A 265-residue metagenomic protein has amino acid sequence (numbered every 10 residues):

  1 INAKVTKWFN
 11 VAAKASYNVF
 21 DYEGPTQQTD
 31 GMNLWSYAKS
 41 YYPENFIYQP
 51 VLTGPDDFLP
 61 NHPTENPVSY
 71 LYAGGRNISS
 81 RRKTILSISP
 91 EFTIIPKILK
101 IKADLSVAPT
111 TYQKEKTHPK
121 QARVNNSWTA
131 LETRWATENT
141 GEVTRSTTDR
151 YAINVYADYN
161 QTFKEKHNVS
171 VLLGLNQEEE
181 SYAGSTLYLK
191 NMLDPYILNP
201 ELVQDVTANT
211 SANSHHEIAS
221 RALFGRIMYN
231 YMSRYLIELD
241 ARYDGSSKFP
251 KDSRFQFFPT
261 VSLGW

Functional and structural regions predicted by a protein language model:
I1-A3, L86-F92, V155-Y159, G225-Y231 (+1 more regions): Residues on the lipid-exposed face of transmembrane beta-strands in outer-membrane beta-barrel proteins
N2-I85, K102-R221, K248: Surface-exposed loop/interface segments of Gram-negative outer-membrane beta-barrel transport/assembly proteins
K7, I95-K97, F163-E165, S233 (+1 more regions): Short coil turns and loop connectors of transmembrane beta-barrels in diderm outer membranes and organellar homologs
E91-T93, K100, T111: Ser/Thr- (and often Asn-) enriched beta-sheet segments in non-cytosolic proteins
D104, G174, R226-M228, I237-D240: Exposed, low-structure sequence patches enriched in small/polar residues
I237-F249: Transmembrane beta-strand segments that form the barrel wall of outer-membrane beta-barrel proteins
K251-F255: Short glycine/threonine-rich loop-to-helix capping motif typified by GTGT followed within a few residues by an Asp-Pro
